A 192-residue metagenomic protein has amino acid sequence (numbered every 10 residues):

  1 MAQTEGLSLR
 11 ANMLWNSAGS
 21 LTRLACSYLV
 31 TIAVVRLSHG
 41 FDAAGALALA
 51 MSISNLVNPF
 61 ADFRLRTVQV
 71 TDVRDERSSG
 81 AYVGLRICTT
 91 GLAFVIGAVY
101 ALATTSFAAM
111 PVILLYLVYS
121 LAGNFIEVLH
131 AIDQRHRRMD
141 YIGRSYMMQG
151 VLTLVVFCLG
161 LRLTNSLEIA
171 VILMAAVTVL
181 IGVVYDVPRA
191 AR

Functional and structural regions predicted by a protein language model:
A2-E5, R66-Q69, V128-R135, M139 (+2 more regions): C-terminal transmembrane helix end/exit motif
E5-F63, F94, A98, T153-L154: Signature of the first transmembrane helix
A11-N16, L49-S54, G80-L85, M110-L115 (+2 more regions): Short alpha-helical transmembrane interface motifs in multi-pass membrane proteins
W15-R23, M51-N58, L85, T89 (+4 more regions): Alpha-helical transmembrane segments of multi-pass integral membrane proteins
I32-R36, M51, T67, A98 (+5 more regions): Transmembrane alpha-helix boundary and packing residues in multipass membrane permease domains and related
R36-L49, D72-A81, F94-L121, R162-I172: Membrane-interface helix-capping segments at transmembrane helix termini in multi-pass transporters
N58-R77, Q134-R135: Helix-loop junctions and terminal segments of transmembrane helices in multi-pass membrane transport/translocation
M110-Y119, G143-A191: Hydrophobic alpha-helical transmembrane segments
